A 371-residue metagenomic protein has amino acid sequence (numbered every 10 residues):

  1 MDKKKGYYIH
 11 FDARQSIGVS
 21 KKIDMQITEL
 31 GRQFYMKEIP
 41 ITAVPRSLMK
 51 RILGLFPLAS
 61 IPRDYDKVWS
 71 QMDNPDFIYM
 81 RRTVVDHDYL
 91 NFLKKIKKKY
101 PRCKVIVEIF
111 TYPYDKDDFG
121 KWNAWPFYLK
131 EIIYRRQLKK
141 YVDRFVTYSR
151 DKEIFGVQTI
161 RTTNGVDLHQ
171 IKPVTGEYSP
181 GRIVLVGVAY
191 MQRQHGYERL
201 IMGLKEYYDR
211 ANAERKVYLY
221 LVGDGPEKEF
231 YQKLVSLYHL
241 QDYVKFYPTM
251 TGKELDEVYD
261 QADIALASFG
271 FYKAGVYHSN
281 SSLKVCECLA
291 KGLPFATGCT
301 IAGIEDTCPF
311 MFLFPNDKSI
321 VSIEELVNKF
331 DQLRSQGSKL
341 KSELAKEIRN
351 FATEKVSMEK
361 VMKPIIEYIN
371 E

Functional and structural regions predicted by a protein language model:
I17-G18, D317-V321, E325, R334-I369: A charged, aromatic-enriched C-terminal amphipathic alpha-helix characteristic of glycosyltransferases across folds
R63, D88, K94-K99, V107 (+2 more regions): Membrane-proximal helix-turn-helix segments that form the acceptor-binding/catalytic region of lipid-linked
K67-Y89, C103-I106: Short N-terminal targeting/anchoring amphipathic segment
E131-V174: Donor nucleotide-sugar binding/catalytic pocket of nucleotide-sugar-dependent glycosyltransferases
E177-L204, P309: Conserved donor-binding/catalytic core segment of Leloir-type glycosyltransferases
H195, K253-L255, A267-E287, A296-T307 (+1 more regions): Nucleotide-sugar-dependent
Q232-E254, I264: Nucleotide-activated donor-binding/catalytic signature segment of Leloir-type glycosyltransferases, i.e., the conserved
I304-Q332: Change "using UDP/GDP/dTDP sugars" to "using nucleotide sugars
